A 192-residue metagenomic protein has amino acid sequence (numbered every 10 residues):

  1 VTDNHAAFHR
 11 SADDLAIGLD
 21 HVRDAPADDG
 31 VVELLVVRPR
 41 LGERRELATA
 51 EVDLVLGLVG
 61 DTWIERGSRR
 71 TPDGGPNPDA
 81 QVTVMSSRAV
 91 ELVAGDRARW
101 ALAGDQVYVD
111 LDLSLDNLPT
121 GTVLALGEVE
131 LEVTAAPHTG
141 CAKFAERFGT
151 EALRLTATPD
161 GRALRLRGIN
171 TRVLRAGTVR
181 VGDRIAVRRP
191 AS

Functional and structural regions predicted by a protein language model:
V1-S192: Metal-cofactor-dependent catalytic cores
